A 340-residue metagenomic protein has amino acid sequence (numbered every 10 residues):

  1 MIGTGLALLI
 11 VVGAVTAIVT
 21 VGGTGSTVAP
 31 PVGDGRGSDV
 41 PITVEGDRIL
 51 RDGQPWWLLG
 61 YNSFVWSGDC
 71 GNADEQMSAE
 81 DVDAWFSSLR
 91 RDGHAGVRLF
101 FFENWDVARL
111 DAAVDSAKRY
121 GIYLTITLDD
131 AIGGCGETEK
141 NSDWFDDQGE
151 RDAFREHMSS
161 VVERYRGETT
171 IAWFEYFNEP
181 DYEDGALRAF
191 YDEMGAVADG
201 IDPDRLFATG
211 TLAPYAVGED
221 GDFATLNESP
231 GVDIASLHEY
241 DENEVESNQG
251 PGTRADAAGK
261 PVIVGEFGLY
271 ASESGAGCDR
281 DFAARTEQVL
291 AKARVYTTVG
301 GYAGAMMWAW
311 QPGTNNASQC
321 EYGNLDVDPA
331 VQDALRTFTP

Functional and structural regions predicted by a protein language model:
M1-L8: N-terminal export and membrane-targeting signals
L8-L9, R109: Residues at the start of alpha-helices and the adjacent loop-to-helix junctions
V11-R36: C-terminal region of N-terminal signal peptides and the immediate post-cleavage residues of exported proteins
G37-V232, D241-E246, A255-A258, F267 (+2 more regions): Active-site mouth of glycoside hydrolases
P251: Conserved catalytic-core segment of NTP-binding enzymes
V262: Hydrophobic "anchor" residues on beta-strands that sit immediately upstream of conserved functional sites
